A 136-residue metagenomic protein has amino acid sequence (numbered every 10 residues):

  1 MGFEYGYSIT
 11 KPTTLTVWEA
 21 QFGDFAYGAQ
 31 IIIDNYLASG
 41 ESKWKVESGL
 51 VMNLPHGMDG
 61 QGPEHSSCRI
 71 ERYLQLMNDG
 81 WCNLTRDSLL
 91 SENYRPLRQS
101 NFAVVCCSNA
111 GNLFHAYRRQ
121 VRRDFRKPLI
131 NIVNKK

Functional and structural regions predicted by a protein language model:
M1-K136: Conserved thiamine diphosphate
